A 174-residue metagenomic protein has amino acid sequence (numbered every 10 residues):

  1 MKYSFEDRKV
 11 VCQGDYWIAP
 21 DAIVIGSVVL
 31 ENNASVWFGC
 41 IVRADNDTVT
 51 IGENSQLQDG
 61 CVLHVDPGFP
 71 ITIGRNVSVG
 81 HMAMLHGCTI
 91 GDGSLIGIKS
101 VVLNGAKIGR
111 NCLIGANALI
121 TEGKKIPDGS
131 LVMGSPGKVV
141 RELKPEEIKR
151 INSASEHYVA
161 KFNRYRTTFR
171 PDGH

Functional and structural regions predicted by a protein language model:
M1-C12, D45, E53, D59-C61 (+2 more regions): Glycine-rich hexapeptide-repeat left-handed beta-helix
D7, V11-V65: A positional/architectural concept
